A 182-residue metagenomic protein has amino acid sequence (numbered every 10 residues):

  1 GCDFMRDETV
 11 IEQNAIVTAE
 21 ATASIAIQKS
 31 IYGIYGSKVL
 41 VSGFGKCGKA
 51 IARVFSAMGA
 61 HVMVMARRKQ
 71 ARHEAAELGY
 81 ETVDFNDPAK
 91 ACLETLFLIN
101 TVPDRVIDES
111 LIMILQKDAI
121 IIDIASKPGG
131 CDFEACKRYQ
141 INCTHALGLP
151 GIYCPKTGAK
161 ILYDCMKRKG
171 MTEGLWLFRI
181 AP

Functional and structural regions predicted by a protein language model:
G1-G36, H145, I152, C165 (+1 more regions): Glycine/serine-rich phosphate-binding loop and adjoining beta1-alpha1 elements at the start of nucleotide-handling
Q13-A21, Q70, C131, T157 (+1 more regions): Conserved active-site and cofactor/substrate-binding residues in soluble primary-metabolism enzymes
Y35-S56: Glycine-rich adenosine-cofactor-binding loop
C47, Q70-A71, K127: Conserved Rossmann-like nucleotide-cofactor binding loop
I51-A52, R72, I112, F133: Generic hydrophobic/aromatic pocket-lining and core-packing "Φ" positions
M58-L78: NAD(P)-binding Rossmann-fold cofactor-contacting core
E77-G151: Rossmann-like adenosine-cofactor binding region
T144-P182: C-terminal helix-to-coil terminal segments
